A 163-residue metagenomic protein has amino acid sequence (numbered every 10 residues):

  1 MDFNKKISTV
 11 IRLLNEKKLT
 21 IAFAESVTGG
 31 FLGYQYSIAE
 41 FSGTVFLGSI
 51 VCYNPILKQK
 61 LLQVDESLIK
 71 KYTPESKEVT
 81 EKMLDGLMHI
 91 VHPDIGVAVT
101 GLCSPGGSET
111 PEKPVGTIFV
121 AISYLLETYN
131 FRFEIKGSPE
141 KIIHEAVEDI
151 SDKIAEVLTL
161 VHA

Functional and structural regions predicted by a protein language model:
M1-A163: Short alpha-helical segments enriched in small residues
